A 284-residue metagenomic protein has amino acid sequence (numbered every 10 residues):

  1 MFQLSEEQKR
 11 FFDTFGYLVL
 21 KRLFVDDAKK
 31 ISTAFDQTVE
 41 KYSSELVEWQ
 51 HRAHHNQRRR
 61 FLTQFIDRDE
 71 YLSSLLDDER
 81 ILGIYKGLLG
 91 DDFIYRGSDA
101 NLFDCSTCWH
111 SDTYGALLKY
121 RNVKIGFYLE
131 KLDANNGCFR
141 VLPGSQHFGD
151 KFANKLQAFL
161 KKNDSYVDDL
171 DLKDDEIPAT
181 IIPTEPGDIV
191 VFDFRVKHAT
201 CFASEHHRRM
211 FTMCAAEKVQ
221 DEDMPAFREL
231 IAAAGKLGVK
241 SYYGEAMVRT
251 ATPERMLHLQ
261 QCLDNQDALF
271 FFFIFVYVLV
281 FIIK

Functional and structural regions predicted by a protein language model:
M1-T14, K21-L118: Non-heme Fe(II)-dependent double-stranded beta-helix
R10, A134-K197: Double-stranded beta-helix
V47, R195-I274, I283-K284: Non-heme Fe(II)/2-oxoglutarate
D91, G115-L118, Y128-C138, G144-Q146: Active-site region of the double-stranded beta-helix
F103, L142-G149, C214-Q220: Short edge-strand/loop segments of extracellular domains
H110-N122, I177-P178, T184, H206-H207: A short beta-loop-beta micro-motif enriched in histidine and acidic residues
L117-A134, P183-T184, C214-K218: Short, conserved beta-strand element in jelly-roll/cupin
